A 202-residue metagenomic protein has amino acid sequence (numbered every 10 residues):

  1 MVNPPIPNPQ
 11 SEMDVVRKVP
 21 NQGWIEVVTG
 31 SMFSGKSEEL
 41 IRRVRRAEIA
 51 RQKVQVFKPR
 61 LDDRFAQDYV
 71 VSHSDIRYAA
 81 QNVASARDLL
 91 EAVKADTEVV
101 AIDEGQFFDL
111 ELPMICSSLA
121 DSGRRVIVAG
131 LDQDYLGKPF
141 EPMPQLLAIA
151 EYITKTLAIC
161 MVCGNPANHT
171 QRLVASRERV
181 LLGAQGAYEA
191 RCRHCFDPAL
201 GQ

Functional and structural regions predicted by a protein language model:
V2, M13-K94, Y135-Q145, A158 (+2 more regions): Conserved P-loop
R43, M114-S122, P142-I149: Catalytic-core regions built around general acid/base machinery
V100-A101: Walker B beta-strand of ABC/ABC-like P-loop ATPase nucleotide-binding domains, specifically the conserved hydrophobic
E104-I115, Q133-F140: Conserved ATPase-coupling elements of RecA-like P-loop NTPase cores
R125-D132: Structural recognition of the conserved hydrophobic beta-strand(s) that form the central parallel beta-sheet of P-loop
I153-C163: Conserved AAA+ ATPase "SRH/arginine-finger" region at the nucleotide-binding site
P166-N168, R179-L182, G186: P-loop NTPase motor domains
